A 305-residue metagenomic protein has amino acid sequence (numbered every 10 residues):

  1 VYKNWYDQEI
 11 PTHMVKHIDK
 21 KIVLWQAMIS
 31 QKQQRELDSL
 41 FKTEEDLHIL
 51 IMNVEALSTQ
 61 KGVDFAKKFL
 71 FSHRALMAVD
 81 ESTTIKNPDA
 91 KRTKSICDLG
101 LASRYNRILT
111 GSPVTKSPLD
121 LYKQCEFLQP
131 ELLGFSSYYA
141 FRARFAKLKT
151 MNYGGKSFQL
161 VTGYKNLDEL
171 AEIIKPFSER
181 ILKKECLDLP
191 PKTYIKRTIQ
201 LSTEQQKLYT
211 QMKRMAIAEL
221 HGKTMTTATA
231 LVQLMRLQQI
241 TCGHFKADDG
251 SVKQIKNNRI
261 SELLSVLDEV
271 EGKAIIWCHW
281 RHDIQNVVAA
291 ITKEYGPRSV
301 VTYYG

Functional and structural regions predicted by a protein language model:
V1-P11, T115-D120, H279-I284: Conserved Walker A/P-loop ATP-binding site and its immediately adjacent core in helicase/helicase-like ATPase domains
Y2-S30, L128-L132, K293-P297: Conserved helix-turn-beta segment of the N-terminal RecA-like "Helicase ATP-binding" lobe in SF1/SF2 helicases
K32-L50: Conserved motor-coupling elements within RecA-like helicase/translocase cores
I51-L57, V63-F71, A90-R104, G134-V252 (+1 more regions): Inter-lobe coupling linker of SF2 helicases/translocases
D80-E81: Walker B catalytic acidic pair
R104-P118: Conserved helicase ATPase motor motifs in RecA-like P-loop NTPase domains
Y105-N106, L121-S137: A short helix-turn-beta junction within AAA+ P-loop NTPase domains corresponding to the substrate/partner-engaging
W277-G305: Conserved helicase motor "Helicase C" RecA-like lobe of SF1/SF2 P-loop NTPases
